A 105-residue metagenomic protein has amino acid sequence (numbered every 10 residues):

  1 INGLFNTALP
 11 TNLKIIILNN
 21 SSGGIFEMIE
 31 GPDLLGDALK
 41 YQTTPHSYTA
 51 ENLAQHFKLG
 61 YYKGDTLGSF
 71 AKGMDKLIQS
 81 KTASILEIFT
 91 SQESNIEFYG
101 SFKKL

Functional and structural regions predicted by a protein language model:
I1-L105: Thiamine diphosphate
